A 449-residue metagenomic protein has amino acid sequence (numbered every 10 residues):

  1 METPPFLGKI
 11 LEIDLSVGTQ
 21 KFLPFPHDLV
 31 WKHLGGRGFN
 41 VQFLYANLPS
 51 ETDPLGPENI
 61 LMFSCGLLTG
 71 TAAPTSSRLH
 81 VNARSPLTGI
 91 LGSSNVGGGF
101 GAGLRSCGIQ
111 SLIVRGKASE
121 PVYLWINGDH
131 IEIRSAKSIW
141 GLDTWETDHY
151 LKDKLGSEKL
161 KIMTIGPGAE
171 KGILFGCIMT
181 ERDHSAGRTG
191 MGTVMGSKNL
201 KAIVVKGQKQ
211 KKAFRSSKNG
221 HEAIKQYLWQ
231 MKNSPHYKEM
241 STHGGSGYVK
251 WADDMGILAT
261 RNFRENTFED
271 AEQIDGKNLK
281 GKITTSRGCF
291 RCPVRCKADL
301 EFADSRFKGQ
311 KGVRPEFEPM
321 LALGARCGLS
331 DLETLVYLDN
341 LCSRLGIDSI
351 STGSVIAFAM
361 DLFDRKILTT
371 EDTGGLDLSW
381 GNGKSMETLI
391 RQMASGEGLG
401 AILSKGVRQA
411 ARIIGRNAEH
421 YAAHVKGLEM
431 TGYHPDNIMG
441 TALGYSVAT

Functional and structural regions predicted by a protein language model:
M1-G192, S197-E269, G276: Protein-protein interaction/assembly regions in multi-subunit complexes
K152, K159-M163, P167-T189, M195-T449: Extended C-terminal regions of large enzymes
